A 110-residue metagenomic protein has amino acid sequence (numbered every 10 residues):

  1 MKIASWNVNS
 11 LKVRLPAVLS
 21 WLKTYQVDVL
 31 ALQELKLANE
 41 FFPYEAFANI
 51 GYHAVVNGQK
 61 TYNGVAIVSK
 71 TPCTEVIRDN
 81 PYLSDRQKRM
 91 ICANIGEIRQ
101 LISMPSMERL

Functional and structural regions predicted by a protein language model:
M1-Y52, V65: N-terminal, active-site-proximal structural segment of metallo-dependent hydrolase catalytic domains
F42-L110: Structured beta-strand-rich core segments of catalytic domains in phosphoester-bond hydrolases
